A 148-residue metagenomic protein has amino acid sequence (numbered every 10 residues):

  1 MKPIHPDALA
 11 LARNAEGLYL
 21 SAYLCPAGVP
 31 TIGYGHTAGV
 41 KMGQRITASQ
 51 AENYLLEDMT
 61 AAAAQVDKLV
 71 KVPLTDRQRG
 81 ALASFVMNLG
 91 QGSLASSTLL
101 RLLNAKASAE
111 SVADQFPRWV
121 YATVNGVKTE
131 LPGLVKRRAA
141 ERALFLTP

Functional and structural regions predicted by a protein language model:
M1-V29, H36, V40, R45-A64 (+3 more regions): Long, amphipathic alpha-helical surface segments
A12, Q78-V86, Q115-P117: Short alpha-helical scaffolding segments that buttress acidic/His motifs in well-ordered protein cores
Y34-G35, F85-M87: Active-site-proximal beta-strand/loop segments in catalytic clefts of secreted hydrolases
